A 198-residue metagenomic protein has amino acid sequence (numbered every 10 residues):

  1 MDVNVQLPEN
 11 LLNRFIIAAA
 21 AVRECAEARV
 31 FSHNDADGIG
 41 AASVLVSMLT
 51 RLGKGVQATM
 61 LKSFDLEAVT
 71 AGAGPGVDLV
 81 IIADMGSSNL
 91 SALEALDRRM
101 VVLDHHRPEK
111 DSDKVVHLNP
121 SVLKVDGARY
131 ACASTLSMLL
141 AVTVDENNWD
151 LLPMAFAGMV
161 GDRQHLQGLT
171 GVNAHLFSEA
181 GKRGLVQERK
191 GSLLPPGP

Functional and structural regions predicted by a protein language model:
M1-P198: Replace "Mg2+/Mn2+-dependent" with "divalent metal-dependent
